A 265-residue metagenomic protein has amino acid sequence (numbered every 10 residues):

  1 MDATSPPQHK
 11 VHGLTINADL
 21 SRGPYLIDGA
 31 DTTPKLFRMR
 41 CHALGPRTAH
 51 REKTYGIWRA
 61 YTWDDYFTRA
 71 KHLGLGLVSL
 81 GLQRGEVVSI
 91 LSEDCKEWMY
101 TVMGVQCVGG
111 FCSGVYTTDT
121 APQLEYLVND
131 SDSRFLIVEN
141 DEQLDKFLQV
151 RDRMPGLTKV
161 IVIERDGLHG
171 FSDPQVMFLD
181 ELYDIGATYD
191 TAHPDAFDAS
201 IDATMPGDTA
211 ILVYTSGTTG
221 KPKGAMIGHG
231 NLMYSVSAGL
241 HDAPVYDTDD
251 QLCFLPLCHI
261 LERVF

Functional and structural regions predicted by a protein language model:
D2, L80, C107-I185: Structural core segment of the AMP-binding/adenylate-forming
D2-Q8, D28-H50, T68: A short N-terminal helical cap/helix-turn-helix that marks the beginning of AMP-binding/adenylate-forming
H12-L14, A18, L36-Y61, L168: AMP-dependent adenylate-forming
P46-T48, V176-M177, Y183, A187-Y214 (+2 more regions): Conserved pre-ATP/AMP-binding loop-to-beta segment of ANL
A49-M103, T120-E125, F178-Y183, H229: Conserved AMP-binding/adenylate-forming core of the ANL superfamily
A60-D64, D180, D202, A210-V236: Conserved AMP-binding A3 loop
F67-H72, A225-Y246, Q251-F254, V264: Conserved structural elements of the adenylate-forming
V78, K96-V115, L124-E125, G239-L240 (+1 more regions): Hydrophobic alpha-helical segments in the ANL/AMP-binding
